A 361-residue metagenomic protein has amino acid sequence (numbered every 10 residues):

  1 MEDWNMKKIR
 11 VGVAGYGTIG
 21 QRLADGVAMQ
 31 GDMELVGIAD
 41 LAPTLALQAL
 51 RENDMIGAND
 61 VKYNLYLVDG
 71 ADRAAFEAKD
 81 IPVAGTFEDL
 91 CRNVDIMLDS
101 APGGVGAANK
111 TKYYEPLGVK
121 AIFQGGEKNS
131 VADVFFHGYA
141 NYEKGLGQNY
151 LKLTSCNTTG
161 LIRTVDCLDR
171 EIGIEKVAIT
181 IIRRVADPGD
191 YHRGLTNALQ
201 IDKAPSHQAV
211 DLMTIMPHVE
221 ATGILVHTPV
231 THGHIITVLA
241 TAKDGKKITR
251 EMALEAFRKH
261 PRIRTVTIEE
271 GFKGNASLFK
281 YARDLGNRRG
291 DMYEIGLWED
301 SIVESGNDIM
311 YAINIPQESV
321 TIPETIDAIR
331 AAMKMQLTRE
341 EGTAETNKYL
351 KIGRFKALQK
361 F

Functional and structural regions predicted by a protein language model:
E2-D190, R339-A344: N-terminal Rossmann-like NAD(P) cofactor-binding subdomain of oxidoreductases, focused on the glycine-rich
R10, R22-D25, M29-A84, G173-K176 (+1 more regions): C-terminal substrate-binding/catalytic lobe of Rossmann-fold NAD(P)-dependent oxidoreductases
G17, Q21, A84, G104 (+5 more regions): Electropositive phosphate-/nucleotide-binding environments in soluble metabolic enzymes
G125-G126, T265-S277, E340-Y349: A generic structural motif
C156, K243-G245, Q317: Structured loop/turn residues at secondary-structure junctions
T164-C167, D211, A328: Amphipathic alpha-helical segments that form well-ordered structural scaffolds and often line/cohere around active
C167-E171, T241, A331: Active-site catalytic microenvironments for nucleophilic, acid-base chemistry
D284-F361: NAD(P)-dependent Rossmann-like dehydrogenase/reductase catalytic/cofactor-binding core
